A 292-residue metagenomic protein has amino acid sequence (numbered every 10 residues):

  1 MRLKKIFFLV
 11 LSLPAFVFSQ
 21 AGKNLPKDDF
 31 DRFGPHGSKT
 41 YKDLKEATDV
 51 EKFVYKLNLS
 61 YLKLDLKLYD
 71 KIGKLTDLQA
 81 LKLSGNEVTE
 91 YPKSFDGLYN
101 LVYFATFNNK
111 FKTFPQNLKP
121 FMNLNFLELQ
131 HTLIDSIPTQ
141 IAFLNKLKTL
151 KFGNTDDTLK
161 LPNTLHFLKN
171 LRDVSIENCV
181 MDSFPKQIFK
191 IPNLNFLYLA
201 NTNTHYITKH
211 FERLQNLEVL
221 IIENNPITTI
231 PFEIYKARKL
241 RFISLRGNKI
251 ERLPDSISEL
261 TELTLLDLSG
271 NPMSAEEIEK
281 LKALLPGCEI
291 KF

Functional and structural regions predicted by a protein language model:
R2, V17-S84, T89-K93, G97-F107 (+13 more regions): The feature captures the LRR N-terminal capping module
K5-P14: Sec-dependent N-terminal signal peptides
L9-V10, K82, S244: Composition-driven detection of intrinsically disordered, low-complexity segments
E218-E276: Ankyrin-repeat and related helical/solenoid repeat scaffolds used for protein-protein interactions
